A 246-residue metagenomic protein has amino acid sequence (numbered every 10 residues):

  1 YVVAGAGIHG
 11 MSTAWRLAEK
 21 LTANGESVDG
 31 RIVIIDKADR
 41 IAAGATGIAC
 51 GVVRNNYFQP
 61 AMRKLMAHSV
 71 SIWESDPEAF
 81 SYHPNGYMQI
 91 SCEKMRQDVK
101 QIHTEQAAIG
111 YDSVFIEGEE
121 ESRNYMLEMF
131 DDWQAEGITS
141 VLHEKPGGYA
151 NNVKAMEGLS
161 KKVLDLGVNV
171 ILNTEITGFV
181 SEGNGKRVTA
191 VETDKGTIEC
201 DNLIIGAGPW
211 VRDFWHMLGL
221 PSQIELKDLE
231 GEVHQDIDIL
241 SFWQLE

Functional and structural regions predicted by a protein language model:
Y1-H9, V33: Beta1/beta-strand and adjacent pyrophosphate-binding region of the FAD-binding site in flavoprotein oxidoreductases
H9, T13, R40, W210: Conserved Rossmann-like nucleotide-cofactor binding loop
W15, E19-A23, E157, K161 (+2 more regions): Short, well-ordered alpha-helices that flank and scaffold nucleotide-derived cofactor binding pockets
A18-T46: Glycine-rich FAD pyrophosphate-binding loop
C50-M129, I138: Dinucleotide-binding Rossmann-like beta1-alpha1 core, especially the glycine-rich loop that anchors the ADP
F80-Q89, I109, R123-L166, V188-A190: Helix-loop-beta segment of a Rossmann-like dinucleotide-binding subdomain
L142-N202, G206-D213: Helical element adjacent to the flavin cofactor pocket in flavoenzyme catalytic cores
T197-E246: Central helical "cap/lid" subdomain
